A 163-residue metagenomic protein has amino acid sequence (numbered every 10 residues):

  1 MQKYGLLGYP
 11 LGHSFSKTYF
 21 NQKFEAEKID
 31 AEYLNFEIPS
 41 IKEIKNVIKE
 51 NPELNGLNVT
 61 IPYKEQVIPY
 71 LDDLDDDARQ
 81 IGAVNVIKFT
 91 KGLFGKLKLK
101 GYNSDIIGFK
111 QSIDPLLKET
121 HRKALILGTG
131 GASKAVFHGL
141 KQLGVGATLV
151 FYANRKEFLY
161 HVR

Functional and structural regions predicted by a protein language model:
Q2-L116: Phosphate/diphosphate ligand-binding glycine-rich loop within oxidoreductases
G8, N103-I106, I113, L117-Q142 (+1 more regions): Glycine-rich adenosine-cofactor-binding loop
L34, T148-V150: Conserved beta-strand positions in the Rossmann-like core of class I SAM-dependent methyltransferases
Q66, R155-V162: Short, charged/polar "capping" segments at the starts of alpha-helices and the immediately preceding loops
I68-D72, F137-H138, R163: Short amphipathic alpha-helical segments
Q142-T148: Conserved S-adenosyl-L-methionine
